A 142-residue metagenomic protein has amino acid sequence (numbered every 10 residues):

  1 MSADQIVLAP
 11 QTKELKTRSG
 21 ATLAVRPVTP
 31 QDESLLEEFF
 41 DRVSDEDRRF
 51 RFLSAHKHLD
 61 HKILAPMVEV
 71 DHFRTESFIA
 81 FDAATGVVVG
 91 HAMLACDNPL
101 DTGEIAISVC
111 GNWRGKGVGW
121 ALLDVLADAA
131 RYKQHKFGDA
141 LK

Functional and structural regions predicted by a protein language model:
M1-S19: Short acidic N-proximal helix/loop "leader" segments that mark the beginning of a domain or an inter-domain linker
L23-L35: A short beta-loop-alpha structural element at the N-terminal edge of CoA-dependent acyl/N-acetyltransferase catalytic
E38-S54: Helix-loop element at the rim of GNAT/NAT acetyltransferase active sites that forms part of the acceptor-substrate
S54-E104, C110: Acetyl-CoA-dependent GNAT
T102, A129-K142: Conserved GNAT acetyl-CoA-binding A-motif
V109, G115-A130: Conserved acetyl-CoA-binding loop-helix of GNAT-fold acetyltransferases
